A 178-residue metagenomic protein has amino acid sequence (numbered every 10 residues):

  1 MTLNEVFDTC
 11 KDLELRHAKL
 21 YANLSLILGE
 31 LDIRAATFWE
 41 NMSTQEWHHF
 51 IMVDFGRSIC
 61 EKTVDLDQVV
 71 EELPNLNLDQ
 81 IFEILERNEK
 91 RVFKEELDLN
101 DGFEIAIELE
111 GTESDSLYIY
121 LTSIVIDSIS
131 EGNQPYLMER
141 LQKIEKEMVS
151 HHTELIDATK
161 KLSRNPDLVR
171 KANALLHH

Functional and structural regions predicted by a protein language model:
M1-H178: Non-heme di-metal
